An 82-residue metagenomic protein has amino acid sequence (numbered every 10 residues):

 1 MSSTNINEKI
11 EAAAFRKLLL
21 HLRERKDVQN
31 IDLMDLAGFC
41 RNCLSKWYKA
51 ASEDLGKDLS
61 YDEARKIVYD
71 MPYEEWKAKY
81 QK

Functional and structural regions predicted by a protein language model:
S2-K82: Domain-level signature for proteins that mediate thiol-based redox and metal-cofactor handling
